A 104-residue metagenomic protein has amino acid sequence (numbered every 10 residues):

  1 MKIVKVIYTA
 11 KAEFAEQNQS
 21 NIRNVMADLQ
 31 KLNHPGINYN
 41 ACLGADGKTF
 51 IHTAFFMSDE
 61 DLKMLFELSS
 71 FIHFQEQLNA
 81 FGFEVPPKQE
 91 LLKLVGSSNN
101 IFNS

Functional and structural regions predicted by a protein language model:
M1, Q17, R23-M26, F50 (+1 more regions): A generic structural signal for ordered secondary structure
K2-A10: Short glycine-/aliphatic-rich beta-strand segments at the starts of folded cytosolic domains
V6, N18, Y39, H52 (+1 more regions): Hydrophobic pocket/interface hotspot
Y8, I37-I51, Q75-S104: Glycine-rich beta-strand-turn "strand-cap" elements at beta-sheet edges
T9-S20: Short, surface-exposed ligand-recognition loops at beta-strand->loop->(often short) alpha-helix junctions that present
F14, K48, D61: Short phosphate-engaging motifs
A15-E16, M26-L29, A41-L43: Intrinsically disordered, low-complexity segments enriched in polar/charged residues with Gly/Pro, especially when
N24, D28-I37, F55-E90: An amphipathic, aromatic/His-enriched active-site/gating alpha helix that lines ligand/cofactor pockets
